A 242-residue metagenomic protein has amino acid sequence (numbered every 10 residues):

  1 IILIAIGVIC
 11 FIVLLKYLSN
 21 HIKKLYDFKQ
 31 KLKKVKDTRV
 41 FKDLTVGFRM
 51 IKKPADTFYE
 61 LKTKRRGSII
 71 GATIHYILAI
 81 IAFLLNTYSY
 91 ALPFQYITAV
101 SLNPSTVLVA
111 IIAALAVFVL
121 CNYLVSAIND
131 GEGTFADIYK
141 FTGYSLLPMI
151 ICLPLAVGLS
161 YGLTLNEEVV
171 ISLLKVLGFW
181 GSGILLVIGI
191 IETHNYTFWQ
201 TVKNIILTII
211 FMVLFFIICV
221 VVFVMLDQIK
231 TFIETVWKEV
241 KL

Functional and structural regions predicted by a protein language model:
I1-I2, Y96-S105, E167-E168, L242: Membrane-interface segments at the starts/ends of alpha-helical transmembrane spans
I1-L25, K29: Transmembrane alpha-helices
I2-V8, G71-I74, E132, L207-T208 (+1 more regions): Hydrophobic H-region at the start of alpha-helical membrane spans
H21-D27, K64-Y76, Q200-I210: Alpha-helical transmembrane segments and their helix-start/interface "positive-inside/aromatic belt" motifs in integral
L32-K33, D37-T134: Selected alpha-helical membrane-embedding segments in polytopic membrane proteins
R65-Y90, V169-G189, W237-L242: Hydrophobic alpha-helical transmembrane segments and immediately flanking/interface helices in integral membrane
S105-V109, F118-M225: Hydrophobic alpha-helical transmembrane segments and adjacent short intramembrane/lumenal linkers of inner/organellar
I218-L242: Juxtamembrane boundary at the C-terminal end of a transmembrane helix
